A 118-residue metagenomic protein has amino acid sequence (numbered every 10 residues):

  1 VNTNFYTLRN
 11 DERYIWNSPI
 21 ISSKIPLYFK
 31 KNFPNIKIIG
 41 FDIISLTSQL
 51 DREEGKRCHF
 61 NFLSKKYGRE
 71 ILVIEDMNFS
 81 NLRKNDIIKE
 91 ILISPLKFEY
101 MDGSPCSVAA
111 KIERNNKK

Functional and structural regions predicted by a protein language model:
V1-K118: Active-/binding-site microenvironments in catalytic and ligand-binding cores
